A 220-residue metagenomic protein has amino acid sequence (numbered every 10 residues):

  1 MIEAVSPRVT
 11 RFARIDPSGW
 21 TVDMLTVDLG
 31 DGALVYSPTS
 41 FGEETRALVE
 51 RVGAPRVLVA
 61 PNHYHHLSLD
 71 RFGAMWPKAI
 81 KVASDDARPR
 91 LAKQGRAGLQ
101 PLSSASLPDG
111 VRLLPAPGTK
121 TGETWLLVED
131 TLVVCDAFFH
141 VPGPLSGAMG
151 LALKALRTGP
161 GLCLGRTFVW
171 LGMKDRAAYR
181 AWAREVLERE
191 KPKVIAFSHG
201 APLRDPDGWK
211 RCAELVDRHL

Functional and structural regions predicted by a protein language model:
M1-E44, T124-H140: Conserved beta-strand hairpin/beta-sheet module of binuclear metal-dependent hydrolase folds, prominently
D16-S18, T39-E43, N62-H65, P117-K120 (+1 more regions): Short beta->alpha connector loops
P17, L34-V35, T119-H219: Metallo-beta-lactamase
G30, T45-R51, W170-A177: Helix-coil boundary/capping segments in enzymes
D31, A54-P55, K78, K191-K193: A general structural motif
G42-E44, Y64-S68, R88-A92, H140-G143 (+1 more regions): Active-site environment of divalent metal-dependent phosphoester hydrolases
R46-L107, E214-R218: Active-site HxH/HxHxD metal-binding segment of metal-dependent hydrolases
A74, V82-E123, V128-E129, K174-L187: Metallo-beta-lactamase
